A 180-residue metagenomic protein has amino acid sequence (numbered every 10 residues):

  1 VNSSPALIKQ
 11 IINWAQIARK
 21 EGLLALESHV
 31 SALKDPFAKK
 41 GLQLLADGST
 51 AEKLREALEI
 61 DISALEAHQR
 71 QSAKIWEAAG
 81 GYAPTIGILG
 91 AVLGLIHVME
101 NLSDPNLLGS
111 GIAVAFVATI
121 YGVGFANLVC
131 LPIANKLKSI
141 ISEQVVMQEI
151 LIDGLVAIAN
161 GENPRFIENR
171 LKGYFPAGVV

Functional and structural regions predicted by a protein language model:
V1-S72, E143-V180: Large intracellular
D61-I140: Helix-termination/interfacial motifs at the ends of transmembrane alpha-helices
